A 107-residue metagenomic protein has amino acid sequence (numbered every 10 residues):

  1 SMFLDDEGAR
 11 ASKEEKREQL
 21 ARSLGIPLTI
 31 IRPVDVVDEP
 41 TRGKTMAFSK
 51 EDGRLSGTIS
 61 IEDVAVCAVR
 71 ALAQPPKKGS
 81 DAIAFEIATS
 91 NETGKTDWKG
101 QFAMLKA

Functional and structural regions predicted by a protein language model:
S1-G53: Glycine-/Pro-rich loop/turn segments that contact NAD(P) or position catalytic residues in Rossmann-like domains
S56-A107: Mid/C-terminal beta-alpha module of Rossmann-like enzyme folds, strongest in SDR-family dehydrogenases/epimerases
